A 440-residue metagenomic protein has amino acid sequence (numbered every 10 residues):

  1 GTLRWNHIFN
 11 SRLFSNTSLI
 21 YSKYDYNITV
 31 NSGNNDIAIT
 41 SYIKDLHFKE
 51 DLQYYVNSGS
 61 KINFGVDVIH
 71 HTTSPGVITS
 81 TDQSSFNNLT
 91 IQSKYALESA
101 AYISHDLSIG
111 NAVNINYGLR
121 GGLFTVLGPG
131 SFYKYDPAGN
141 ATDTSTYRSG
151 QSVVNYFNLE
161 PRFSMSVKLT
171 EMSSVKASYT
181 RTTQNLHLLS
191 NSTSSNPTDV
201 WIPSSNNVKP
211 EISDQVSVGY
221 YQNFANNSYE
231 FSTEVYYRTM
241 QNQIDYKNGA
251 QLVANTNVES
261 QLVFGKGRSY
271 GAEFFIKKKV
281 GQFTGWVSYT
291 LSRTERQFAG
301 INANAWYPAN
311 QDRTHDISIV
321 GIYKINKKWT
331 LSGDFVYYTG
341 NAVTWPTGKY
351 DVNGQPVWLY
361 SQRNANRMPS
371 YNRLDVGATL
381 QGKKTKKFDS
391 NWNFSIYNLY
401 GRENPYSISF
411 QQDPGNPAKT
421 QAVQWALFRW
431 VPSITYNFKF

Functional and structural regions predicted by a protein language model:
G1-R4, N31-T40, H47-D51, S84-I91 (+9 more regions): Extracellular loop and loop/strand-boundary signature of outer-membrane beta-barrel proteins
G1-T73, E230-S232: Outer-membrane beta-barrel domain signature, strongest for Gram-negative TonB-dependent receptors and also present
N16-I20, D25, K168, S174-T180 (+5 more regions): Membrane-embedded beta-barrel scaffold of Gram-negative outer-membrane proteins
T17-K23, F64-H70, Y117-L123, A177-R181 (+6 more regions): Transmembrane beta-barrel strands of outer-membrane/channel proteins
D45-D51, T90, E98-A100, P203-K209 (+4 more regions): Outer membrane beta-barrel strand-and-loop segments of large Gram-negative receptors, especially TonB-dependent
N63-T170, N185, I301-N304: Signature of Gram-negative outer-membrane beta-barrel scaffolds
T183, K328, Y337-G354, Y371-R373 (+1 more regions): C-terminal beta-signal and adjacent terminal beta-strands/loops of Gram-negative outer-membrane beta-barrel proteins
Y236-T239, V258-T347: Gram-negative outer-membrane beta-barrel transporters
